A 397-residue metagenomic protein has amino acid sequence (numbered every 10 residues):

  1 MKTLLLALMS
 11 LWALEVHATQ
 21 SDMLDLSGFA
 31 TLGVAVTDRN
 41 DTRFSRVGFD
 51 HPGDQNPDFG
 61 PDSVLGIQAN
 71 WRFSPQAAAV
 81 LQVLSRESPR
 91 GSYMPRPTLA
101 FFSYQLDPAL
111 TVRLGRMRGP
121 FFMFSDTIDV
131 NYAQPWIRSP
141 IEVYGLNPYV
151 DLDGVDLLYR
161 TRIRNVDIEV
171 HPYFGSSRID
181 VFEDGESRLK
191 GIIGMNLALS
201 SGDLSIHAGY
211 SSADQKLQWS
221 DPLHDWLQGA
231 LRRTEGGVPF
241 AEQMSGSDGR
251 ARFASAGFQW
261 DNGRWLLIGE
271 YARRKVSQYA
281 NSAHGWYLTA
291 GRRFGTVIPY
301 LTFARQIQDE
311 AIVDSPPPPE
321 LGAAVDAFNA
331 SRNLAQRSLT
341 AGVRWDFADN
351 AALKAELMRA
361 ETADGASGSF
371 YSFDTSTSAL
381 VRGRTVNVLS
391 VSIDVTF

Functional and structural regions predicted by a protein language model:
A13-E15: N-terminal signal peptide c-region/cleavage motif recognized by signal peptidases
A18-F44, S376, S392, F397: N-terminal periplasmic/intermembrane-space "pro-region" immediately following the signal or transit peptide
S21, D58-D62, S92-P97, P148-V150 (+6 more regions): Transmembrane beta-barrel outer-membrane domains
M23-F29, G33-T37, N56-I179, L189-I193 (+3 more regions): Outer membrane beta-barrel
A35-S63, D374-T375: Surface-exposed strand-loop-strand hairpins of Gram-negative outer-membrane beta-barrel proteins
T37-D41, R90-Y93, F121-D126, I168 (+6 more regions): Outer-membrane beta-barrel proteins
R39-D41, A100-S103, L227-F397: Outer-membrane beta-barrel pore domains
Q105-A109, P148-G295: Signature for the C-terminal beta-barrel architecture of outer-membrane proteins
